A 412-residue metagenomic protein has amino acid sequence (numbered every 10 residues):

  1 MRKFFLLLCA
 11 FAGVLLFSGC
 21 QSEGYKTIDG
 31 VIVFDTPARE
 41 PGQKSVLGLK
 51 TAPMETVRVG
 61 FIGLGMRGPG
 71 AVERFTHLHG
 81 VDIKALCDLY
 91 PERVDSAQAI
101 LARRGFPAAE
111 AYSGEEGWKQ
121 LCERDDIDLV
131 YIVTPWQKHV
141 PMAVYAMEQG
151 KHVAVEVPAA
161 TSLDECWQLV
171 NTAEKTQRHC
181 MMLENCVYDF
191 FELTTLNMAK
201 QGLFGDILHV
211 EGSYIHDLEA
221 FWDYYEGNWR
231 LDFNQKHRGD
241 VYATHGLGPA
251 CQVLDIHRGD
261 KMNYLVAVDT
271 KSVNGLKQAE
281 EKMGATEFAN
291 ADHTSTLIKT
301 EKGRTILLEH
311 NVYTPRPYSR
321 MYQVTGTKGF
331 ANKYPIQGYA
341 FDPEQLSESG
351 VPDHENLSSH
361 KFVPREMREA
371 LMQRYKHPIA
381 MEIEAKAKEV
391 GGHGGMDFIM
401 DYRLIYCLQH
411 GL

Functional and structural regions predicted by a protein language model:
M1-F4: Positively charged n-region of N-terminal signal peptides that target proteins for export
L7-L16: Bacterial N-terminal signal peptides
C20-R104, L404: N-terminal Rossmann-like dinucleotide-binding module
E23-P41, L47, P69-G70, C251 (+2 more regions): C-terminal helical cap and adjacent loop that interface with cofactors, partners, or active-site loops
G63, T176-M181, C186-F288, L404: Predominantly a Rossmann-like dinucleotide-binding segment in NAD(P)-dependent oxidoreductases
L129-Y131: N-terminal Rossmann-like NAD(P) cofactor-binding module of classical short-chain dehydrogenase/reductase
P135-W136, V140-Y188, G202: Beta-strand-loop-alpha-helix segment that lines the small-molecule cofactor/substrate pocket of alpha/beta enzymes
L231-M367: Glycine-rich, aromatic-lined ligand/substrate-binding cores of catalytic and carbohydrate-binding domains
